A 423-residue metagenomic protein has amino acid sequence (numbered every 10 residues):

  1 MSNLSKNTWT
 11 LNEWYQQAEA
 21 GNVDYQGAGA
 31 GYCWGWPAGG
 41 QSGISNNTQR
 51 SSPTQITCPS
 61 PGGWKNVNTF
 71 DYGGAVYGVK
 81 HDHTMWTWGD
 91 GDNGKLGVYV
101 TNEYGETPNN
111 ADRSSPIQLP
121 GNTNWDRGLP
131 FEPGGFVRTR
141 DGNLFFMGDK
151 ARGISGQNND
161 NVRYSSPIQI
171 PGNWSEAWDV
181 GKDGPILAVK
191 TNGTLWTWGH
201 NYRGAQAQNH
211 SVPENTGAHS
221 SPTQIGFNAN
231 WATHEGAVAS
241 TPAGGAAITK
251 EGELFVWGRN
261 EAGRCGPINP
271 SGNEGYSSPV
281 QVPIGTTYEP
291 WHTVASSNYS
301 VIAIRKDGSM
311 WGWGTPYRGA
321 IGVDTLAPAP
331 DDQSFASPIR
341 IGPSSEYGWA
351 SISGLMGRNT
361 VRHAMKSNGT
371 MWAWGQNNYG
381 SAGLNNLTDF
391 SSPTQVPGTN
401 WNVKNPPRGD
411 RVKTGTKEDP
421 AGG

Functional and structural regions predicted by a protein language model:
M1-G423: Eukaryote-biased RCC1-like beta-propeller repeat architecture
